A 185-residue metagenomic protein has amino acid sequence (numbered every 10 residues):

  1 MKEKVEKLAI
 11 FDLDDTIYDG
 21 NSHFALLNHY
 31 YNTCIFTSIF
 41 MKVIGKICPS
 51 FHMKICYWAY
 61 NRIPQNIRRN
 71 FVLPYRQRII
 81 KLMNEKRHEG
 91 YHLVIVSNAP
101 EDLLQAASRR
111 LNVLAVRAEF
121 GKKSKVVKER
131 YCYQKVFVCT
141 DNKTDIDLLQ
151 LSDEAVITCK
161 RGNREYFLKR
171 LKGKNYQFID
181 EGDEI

Functional and structural regions predicted by a protein language model:
M1-I55: Active-site neighborhood of HAD-like aspartate-dependent phosphohydrolases
M1-L8, F71-I185: C-terminal cap/substrate-recognition subdomain and adjoining C-terminal extension of metal-dependent phosphatase-like
D15, R62-R78: N-terminal leader/targeting helix
Y18, F24, Y30-Y31, H52 (+6 more regions): Sequence-level detector for tyrosine residue identity
S22-L26, I39, V43, K54-A59 (+4 more regions): Exposed alpha-helical structural elements
S50-I67, A107-L111: Short, basic/glycine-rich phosphate-binding loops at helix/coil junctions that contact nucleotide phosphates
